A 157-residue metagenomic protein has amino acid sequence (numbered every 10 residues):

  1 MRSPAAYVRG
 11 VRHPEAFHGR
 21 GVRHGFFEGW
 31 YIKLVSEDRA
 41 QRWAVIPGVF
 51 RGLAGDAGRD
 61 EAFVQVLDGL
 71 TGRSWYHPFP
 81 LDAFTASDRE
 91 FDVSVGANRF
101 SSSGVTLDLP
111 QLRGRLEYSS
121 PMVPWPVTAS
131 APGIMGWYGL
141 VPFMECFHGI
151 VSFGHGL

Functional and structural regions predicted by a protein language model:
M1-L157: Targeting-peptide/extracellular-domain and disordered-appendage signature
